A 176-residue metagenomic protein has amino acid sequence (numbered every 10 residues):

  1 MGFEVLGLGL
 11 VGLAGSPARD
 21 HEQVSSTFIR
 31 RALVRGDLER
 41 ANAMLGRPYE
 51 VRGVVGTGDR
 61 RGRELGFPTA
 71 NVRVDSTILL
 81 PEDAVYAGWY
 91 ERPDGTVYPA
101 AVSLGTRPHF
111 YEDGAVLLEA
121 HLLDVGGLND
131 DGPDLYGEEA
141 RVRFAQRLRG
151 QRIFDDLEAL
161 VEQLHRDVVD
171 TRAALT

Functional and structural regions predicted by a protein language model:
G2-T106: Glycine-rich, Lys/Arg-enriched anion-binding loops that position phosphate/diphosphate groups for phosphoryl
G58-T176: Phosphate/ribose-recognition catalytic cores of enzymes acting on nucleotide-derived substrates
